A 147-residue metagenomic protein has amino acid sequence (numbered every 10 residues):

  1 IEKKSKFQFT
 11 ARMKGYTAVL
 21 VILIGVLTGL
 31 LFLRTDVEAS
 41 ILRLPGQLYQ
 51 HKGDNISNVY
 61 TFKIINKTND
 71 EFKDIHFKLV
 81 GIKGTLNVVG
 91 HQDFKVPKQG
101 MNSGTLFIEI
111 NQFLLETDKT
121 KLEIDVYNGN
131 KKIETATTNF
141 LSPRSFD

Functional and structural regions predicted by a protein language model:
I1-V59: Flanking helices and flexible, charged tails adjoining ferredoxin-like Fe-S electron-transfer domains in multi-subunit
N55-T61, N102-S103, T117-L122: Short, solvent-exposed loop/turn segments enriched in Ser/Thr/Gly
V59-I65, F107-E109: Short edge beta-strand/loop segments characteristic of extracellular beta-sandwich folds
N66-D70, Q112: Short, acidic/polar linear motifs in exposed loop/turn regions
N69-G84: Short acidic, flexible loop segments centered on an aromatic residue
V80-G90, K131, D147: Short aromatic-acidic-glycine turn motif
N87-F113: Intrinsically disordered, low-complexity Pro/Gly/Ser/Thr-rich segments with frequent PxxP/GP/PP motifs and embedded
I110-D147: Terminal connector regions
